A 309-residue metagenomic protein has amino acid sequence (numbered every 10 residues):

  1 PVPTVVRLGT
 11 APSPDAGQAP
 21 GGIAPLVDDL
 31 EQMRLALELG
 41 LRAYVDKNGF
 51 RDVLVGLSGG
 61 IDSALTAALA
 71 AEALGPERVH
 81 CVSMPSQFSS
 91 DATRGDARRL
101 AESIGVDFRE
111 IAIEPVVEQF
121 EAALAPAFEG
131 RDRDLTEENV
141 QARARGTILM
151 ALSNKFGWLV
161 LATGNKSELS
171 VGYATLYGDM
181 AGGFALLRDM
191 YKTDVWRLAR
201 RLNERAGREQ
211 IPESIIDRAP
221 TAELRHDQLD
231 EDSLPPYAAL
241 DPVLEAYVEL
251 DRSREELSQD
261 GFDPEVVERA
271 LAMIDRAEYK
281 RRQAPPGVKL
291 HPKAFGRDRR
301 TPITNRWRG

Functional and structural regions predicted by a protein language model:
V2-S58, S63-G309: ATP/NTP-dependent adenylation/nucleotidyl-transfer catalytic domains that generate, transfer, or process NMP-activated
